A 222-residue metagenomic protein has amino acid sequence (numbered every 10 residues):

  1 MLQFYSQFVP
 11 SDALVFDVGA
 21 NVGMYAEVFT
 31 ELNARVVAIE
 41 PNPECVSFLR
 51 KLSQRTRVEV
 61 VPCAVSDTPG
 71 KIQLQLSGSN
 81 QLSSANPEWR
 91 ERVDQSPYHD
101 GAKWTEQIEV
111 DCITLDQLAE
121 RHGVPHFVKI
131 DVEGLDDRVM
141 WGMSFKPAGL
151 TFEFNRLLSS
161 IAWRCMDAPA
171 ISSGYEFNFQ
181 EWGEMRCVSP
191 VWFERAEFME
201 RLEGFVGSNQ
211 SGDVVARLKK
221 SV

Functional and structural regions predicted by a protein language model:
M1-V222: Phosphate/nucleotide-binding beta-alpha loop and adjacent structural elements of enzyme active sites
